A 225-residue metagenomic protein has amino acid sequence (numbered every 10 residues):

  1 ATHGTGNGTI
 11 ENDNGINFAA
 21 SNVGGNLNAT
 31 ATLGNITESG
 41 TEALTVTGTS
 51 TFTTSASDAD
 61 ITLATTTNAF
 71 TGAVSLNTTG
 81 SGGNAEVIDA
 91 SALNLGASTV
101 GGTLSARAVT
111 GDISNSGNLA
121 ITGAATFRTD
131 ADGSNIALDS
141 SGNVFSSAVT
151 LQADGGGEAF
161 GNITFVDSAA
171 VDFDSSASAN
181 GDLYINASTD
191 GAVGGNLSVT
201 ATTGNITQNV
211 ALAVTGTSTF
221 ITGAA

Functional and structural regions predicted by a protein language model:
A1-A225: Extracellular lectin-like interaction modules
